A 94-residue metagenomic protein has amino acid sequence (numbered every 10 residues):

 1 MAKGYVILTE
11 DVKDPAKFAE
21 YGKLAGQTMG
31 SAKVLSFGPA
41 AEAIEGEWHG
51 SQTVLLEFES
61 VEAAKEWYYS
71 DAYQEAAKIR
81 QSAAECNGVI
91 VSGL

Functional and structural regions predicted by a protein language model:
M1-T53, F58-Y69, S92-L94: Short S/T/G/P-rich N-terminal loop/turn motif that feeds into the first structured element of a domain
V61-V89: C-terminal structural segments of small proteins and small subunits
